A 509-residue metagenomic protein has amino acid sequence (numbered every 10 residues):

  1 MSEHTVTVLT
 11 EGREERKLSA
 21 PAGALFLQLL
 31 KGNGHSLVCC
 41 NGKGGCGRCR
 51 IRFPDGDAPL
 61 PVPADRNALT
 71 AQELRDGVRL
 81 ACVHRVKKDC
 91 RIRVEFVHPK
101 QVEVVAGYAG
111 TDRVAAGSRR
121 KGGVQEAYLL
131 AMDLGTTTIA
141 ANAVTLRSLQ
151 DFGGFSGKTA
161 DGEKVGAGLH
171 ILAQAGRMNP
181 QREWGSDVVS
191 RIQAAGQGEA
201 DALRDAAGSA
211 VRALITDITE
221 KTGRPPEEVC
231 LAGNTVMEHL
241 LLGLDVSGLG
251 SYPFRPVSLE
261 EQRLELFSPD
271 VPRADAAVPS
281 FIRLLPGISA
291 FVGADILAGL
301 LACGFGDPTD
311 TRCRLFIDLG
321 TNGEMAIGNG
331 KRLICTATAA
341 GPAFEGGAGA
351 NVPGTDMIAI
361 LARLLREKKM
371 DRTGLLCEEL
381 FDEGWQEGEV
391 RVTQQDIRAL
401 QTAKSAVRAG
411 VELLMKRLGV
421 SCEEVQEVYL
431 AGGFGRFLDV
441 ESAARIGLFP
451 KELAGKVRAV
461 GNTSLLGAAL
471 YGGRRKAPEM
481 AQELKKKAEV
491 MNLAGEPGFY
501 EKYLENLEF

Functional and structural regions predicted by a protein language model:
H4, V78, F281-L297, A468-F509: Acidic, glycine/GT-rich loop-and beta-edge segments that sit at the periphery of enzyme/chaperone cores
H35-D57, E73-K88: Local cysteine-cluster metal-coordination motifs and their immediate loop/turn environment, predominantly Fe-S cluster
P59-G135, I139: Fe-S ferredoxin-like electron-transfer domains and their immediately adjacent linker/connector regions across
V104-L129, S280-R314: Conserved phosphate-binding catalytic cores of ATP/NTP-utilizing and phosphoryl-transfer enzymes
A141, L149-G154, A160-K164, L169-D187 (+4 more regions): Glycine-rich phosphate-binding loop of actin/hexokinase-like ATP-binding domains
A175-G208, F281-L300, G330-R372, V457-R475: Glycine-rich phosphate-binding loop plus the immediately following alpha-helix
E183-V188, L240-A298: Glycine-rich phosphate-binding loop and adjoining helix at the ATP-binding site of ATP-dependent phosphoryl-transfer
A210-K221, I296-C303, Q401-E423: Phosphate/ATP-binding catalytic cores across multiple sugar-kinase/actin-like superfamilies, primarily ASKHA
